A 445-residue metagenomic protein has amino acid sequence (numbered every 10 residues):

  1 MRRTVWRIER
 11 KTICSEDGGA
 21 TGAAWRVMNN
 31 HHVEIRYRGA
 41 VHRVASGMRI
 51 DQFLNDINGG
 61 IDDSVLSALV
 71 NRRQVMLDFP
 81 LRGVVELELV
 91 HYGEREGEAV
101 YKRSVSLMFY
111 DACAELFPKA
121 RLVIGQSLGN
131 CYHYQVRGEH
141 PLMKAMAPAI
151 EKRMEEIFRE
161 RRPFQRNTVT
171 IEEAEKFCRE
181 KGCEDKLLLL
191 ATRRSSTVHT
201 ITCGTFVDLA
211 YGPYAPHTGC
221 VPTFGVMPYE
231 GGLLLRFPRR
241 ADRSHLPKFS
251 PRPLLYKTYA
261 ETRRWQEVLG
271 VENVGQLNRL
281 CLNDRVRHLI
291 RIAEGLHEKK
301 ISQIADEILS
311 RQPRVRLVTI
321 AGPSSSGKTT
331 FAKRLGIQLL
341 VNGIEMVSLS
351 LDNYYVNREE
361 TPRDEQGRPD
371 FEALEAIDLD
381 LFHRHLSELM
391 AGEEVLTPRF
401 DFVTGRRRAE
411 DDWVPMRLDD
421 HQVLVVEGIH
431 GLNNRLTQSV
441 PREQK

Functional and structural regions predicted by a protein language model:
I8-K11, W25-N130, E139-H140, A149-R153: Ubiquitin-like/PB1-type beta-grasp interaction modules and other compact soluble beta-rich domains
S64, F79-V100, A112, R121-S127 (+1 more regions): Auxiliary tRNA-acceptor-end handling modules of aminoacyl-tRNA synthetases
V318-I320: Hydrophobic anchor at the beta1->P-loop junction of P-loop NTPases
K328: Conserved lysine of the Walker
F331, L335: Hydrophobic positions on the alpha1 helix immediately C-terminal to the Walker A/P-loop
V341-E359: Short beta-strand-centered segment that lines the nucleotide-binding/catalytic pocket of NTP-utilizing
E360-V403: Conserved nucleotide-sensing/catalytic segment adjacent to the nucleotide-binding pocket in NTP-handling enzymes
V426-K445: ATP-dependent NMP and nucleoside kinases share a basic, alpha-helical "lid"
